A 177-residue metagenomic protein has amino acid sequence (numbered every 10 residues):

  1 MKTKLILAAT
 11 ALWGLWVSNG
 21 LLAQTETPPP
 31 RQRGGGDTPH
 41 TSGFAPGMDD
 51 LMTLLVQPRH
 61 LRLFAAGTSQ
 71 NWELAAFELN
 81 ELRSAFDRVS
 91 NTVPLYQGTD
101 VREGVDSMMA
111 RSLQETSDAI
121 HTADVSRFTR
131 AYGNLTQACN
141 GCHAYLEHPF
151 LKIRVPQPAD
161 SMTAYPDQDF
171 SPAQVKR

Functional and structural regions predicted by a protein language model:
M1-A9: Bacterial N-terminal signal peptides that target proteins for export
A8-V17: Bacterial N-terminal signal peptides
N19-A23: Sec/Tat signal peptide C-region and signal peptidase I cleavage site
T25-L74, D167-R177: Immediate post-signal-peptide N-terminus of mature secreted/exported proteins
T68-A76, M109-G133: Amphipathic, charged alpha-helical scaffolds that flank and support histidine-based chemistry in signaling
A85-V105: Short, solvent-exposed, charged loop/turn and helix-capping segments that join or cap alpha-helices on peripheral
L135-L146: The canonical Cys-X-X-Cys-His
